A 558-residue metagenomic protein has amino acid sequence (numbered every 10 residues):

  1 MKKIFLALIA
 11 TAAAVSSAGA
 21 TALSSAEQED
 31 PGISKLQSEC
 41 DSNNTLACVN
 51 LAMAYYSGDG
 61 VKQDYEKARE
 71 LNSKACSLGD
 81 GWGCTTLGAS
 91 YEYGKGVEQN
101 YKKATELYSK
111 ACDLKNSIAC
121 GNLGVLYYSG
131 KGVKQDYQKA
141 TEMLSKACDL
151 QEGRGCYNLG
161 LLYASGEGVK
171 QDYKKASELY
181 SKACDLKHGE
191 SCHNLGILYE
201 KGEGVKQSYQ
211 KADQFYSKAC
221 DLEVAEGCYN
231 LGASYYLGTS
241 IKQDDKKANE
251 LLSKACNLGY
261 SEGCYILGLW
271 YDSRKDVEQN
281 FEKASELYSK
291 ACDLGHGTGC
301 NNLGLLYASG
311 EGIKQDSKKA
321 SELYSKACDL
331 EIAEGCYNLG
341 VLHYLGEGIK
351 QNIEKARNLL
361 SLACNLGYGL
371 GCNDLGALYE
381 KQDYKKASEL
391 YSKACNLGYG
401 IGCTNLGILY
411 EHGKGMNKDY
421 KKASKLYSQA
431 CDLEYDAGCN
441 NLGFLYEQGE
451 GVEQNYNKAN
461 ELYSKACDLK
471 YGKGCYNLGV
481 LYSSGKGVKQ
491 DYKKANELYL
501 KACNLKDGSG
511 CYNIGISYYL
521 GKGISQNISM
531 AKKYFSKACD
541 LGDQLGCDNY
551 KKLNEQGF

Functional and structural regions predicted by a protein language model:
L6, K537-F558: Terminal, low-structured helical/coil segments at or just beyond the last alpha-helical repeat
A7-A14: Bacterial N-terminal signal peptides
S17-T45, V49-N50: N-terminal leader/linker segments that initiate helical-solenoid repeat arrays
E39, K74-A75, K110-A111, K146-A147 (+11 more regions): Canonical positions in the second alpha-helix
S42-N44, Y55-D59, D64, L78-G81 (+38 more regions): Short helix-capping/linker turns of helical repeat alpha-solenoids
N50-S57, T86-Y93, N122-S129, N158-S165 (+11 more regions): Hydrophobic face of amphipathic alpha-helices that form TPR/SEL1-like repeat modules and related alpha-solenoid
